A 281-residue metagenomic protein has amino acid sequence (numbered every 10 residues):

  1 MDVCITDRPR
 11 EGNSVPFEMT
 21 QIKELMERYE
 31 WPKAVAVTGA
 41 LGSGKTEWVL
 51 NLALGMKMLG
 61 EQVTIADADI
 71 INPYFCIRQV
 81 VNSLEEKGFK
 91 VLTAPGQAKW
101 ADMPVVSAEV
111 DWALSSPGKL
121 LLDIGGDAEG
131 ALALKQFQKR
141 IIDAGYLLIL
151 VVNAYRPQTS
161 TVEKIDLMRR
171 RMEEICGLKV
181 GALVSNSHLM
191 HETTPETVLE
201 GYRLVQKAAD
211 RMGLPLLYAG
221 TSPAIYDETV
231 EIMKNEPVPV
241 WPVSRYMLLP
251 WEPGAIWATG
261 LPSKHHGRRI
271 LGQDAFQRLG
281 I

Functional and structural regions predicted by a protein language model:
M1-T38, K99, V105, D111: Extreme N-terminal, non-catalytic leader segments that precede Walker-type/kinase nucleotide-binding cores
L41: The conserved Walker
K45: Conserved lysine of the Walker
W48: Hydrophobic positions on the alpha1 helix immediately C-terminal to the Walker A/P-loop
G55-D102, E109: N-terminal phosphate/diphosphate-binding loop that engages ATP/GTP or pyrophosphate donors across diverse enzyme folds
P95-A98, G118-G130: Switch II (G3) loop of P-loop NTPases
A128-N235, P250: Conserved catalytic-core segment of NTP-binding enzymes
R211-I281: NTP-binding/hydrolysis catalytic cores, primarily Walker-type P-loop NTPases
